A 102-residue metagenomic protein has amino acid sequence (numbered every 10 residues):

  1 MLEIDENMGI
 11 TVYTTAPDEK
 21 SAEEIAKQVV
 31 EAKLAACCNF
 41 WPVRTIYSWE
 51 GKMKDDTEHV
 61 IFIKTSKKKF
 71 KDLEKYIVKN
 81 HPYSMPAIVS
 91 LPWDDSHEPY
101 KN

Functional and structural regions predicted by a protein language model:
M1-N102: Positively charged, small/polar-rich N-terminal and surface patches that mediate targeting and assembly and bind
